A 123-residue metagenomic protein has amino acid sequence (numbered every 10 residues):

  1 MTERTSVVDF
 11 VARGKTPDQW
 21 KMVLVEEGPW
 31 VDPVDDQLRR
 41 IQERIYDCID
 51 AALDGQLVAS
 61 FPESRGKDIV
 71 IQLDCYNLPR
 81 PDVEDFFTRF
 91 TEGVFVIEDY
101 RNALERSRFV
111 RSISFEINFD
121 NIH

Functional and structural regions predicted by a protein language model:
M1-T2, H123: Basic/polar N-terminal segments that are highly enriched at the extreme N-terminus, encompassing both cleavable
T2-A12, D85-T88: N-terminal intrinsically disordered, cationic/polar leader segments that include organellar targeting peptides
V7-Q19, V58-S64: Short edge beta-strands and adjacent turn/loop segments
D18, P29-W30, Q37, F119: Acidic/negatively charged segments and metal-coordination signatures
W20-P29, E63-L78: Short glycine-rich, basic-tinged beta-strand/loop micro-motifs
W30-G55: Short, well-structured hydrophobic secondary-structure segments
G55-P62, I97-A103: Alpha-helix termini
Q72-H123: Helix-rich interaction surfaces within compact, conserved domain-sized segments that mediate assembly or partner
